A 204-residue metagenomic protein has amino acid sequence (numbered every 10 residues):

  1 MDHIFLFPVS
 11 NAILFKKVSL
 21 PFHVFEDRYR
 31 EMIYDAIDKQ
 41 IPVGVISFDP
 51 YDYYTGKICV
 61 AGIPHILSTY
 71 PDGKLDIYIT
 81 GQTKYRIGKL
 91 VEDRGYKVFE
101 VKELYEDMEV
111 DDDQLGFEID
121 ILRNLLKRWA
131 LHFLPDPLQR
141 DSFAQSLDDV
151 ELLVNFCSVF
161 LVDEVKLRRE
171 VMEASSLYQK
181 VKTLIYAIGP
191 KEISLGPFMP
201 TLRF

Functional and structural regions predicted by a protein language model:
M1-F204: N-terminal low-complexity, acidic/polar interaction/targeting segments
